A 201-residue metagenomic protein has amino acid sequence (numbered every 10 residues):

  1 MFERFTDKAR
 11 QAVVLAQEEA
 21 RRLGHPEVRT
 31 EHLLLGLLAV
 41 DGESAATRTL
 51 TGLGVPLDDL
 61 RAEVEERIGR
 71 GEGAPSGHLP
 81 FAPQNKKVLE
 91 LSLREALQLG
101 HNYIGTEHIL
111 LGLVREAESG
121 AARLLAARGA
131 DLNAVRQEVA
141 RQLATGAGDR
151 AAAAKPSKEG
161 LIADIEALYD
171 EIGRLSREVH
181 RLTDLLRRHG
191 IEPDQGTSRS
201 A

Functional and structural regions predicted by a protein language model:
M1-A201: Histone-fold recognition with a strong bias for associated Lys/Arg-rich disordered tails
